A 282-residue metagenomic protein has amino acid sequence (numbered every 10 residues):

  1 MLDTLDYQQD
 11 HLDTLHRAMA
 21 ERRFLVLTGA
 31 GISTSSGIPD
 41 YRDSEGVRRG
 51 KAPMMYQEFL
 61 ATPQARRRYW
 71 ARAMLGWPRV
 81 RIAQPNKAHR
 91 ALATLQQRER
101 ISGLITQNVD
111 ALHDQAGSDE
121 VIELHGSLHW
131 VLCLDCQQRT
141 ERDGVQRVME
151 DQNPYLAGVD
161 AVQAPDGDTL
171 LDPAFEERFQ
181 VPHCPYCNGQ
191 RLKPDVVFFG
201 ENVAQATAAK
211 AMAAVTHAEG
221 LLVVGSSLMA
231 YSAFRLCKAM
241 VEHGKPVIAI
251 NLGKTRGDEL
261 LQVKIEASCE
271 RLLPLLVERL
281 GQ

Functional and structural regions predicted by a protein language model:
M1-Q282: Conserved catalytic core of sirtuin-type NAD+-dependent deacylases
